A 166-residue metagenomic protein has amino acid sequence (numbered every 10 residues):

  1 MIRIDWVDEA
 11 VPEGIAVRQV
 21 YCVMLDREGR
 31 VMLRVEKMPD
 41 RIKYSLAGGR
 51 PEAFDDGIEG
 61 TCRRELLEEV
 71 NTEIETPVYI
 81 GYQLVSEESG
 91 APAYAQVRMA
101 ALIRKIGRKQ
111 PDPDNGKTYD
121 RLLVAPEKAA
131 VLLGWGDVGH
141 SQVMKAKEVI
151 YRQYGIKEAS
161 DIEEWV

Functional and structural regions predicted by a protein language model:
M1-Y21: Acidic, metal-coordinating catalytic segment for phosphate/diphosphate chemistry, firing primarily on the Nudix
R18-V20, A95-V97, Y119: Change "...and in nucleic-acid phosphodiester-cleaving endonucleases..." to "...and in nucleic-acid processing enzymes
C22-M24, L33, A101: Conserved hydrophobic "DFG−1" position in protein kinase catalytic cores
D26-E68: Conserved Nudix-box catalytic region and its N-terminal flanking loop in Nudix hydrolases and closely related
D26-G29, L102-G107, P126-K128: Short loop segments at secondary-structure junctions
T72-G81: A short coil-to-beta-strand element that immediately follows conserved catalytic motifs
L84-K109, L122: Active-site-adjacent beta-strand/loop module that shapes the phosphate/pyrophosphate-binding cleft
D114-V166: Nudix hydrolase/Nudix homology domain
